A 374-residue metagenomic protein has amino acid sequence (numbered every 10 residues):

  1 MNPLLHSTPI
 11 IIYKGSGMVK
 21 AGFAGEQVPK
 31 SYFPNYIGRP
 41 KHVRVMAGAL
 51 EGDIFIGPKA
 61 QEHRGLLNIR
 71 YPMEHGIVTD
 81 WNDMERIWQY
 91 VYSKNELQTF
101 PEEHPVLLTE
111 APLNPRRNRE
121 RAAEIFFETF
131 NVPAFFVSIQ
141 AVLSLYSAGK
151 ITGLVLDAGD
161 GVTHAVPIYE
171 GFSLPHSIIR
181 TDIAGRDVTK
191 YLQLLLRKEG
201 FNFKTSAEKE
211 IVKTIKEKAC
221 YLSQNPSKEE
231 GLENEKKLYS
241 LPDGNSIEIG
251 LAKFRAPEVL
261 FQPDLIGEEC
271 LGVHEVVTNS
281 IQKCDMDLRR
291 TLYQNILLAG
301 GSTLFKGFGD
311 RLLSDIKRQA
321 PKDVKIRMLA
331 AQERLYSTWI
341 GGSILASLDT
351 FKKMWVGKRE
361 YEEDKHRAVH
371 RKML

Functional and structural regions predicted by a protein language model:
M1-L374: C-terminal region/appendage detector
